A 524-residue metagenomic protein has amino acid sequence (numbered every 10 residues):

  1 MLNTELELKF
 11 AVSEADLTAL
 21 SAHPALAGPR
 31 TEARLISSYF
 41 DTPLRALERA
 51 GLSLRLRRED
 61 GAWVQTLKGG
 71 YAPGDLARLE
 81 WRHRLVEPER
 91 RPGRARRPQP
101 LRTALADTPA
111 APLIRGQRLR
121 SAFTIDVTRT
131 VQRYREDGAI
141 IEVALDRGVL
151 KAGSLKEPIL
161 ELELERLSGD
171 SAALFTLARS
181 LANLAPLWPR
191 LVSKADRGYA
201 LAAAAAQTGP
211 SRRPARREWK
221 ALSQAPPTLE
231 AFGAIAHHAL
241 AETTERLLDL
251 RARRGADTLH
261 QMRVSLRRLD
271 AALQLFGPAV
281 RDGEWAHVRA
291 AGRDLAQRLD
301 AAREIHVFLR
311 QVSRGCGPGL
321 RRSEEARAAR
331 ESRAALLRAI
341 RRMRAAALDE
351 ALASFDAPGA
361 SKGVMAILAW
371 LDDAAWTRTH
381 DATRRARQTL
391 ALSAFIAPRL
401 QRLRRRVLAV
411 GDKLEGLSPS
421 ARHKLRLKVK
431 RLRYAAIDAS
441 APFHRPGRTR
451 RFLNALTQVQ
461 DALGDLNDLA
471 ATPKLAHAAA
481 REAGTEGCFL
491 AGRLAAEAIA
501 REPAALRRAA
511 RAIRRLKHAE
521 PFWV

Functional and structural regions predicted by a protein language model:
M1-V524: Cationic, histidine-enriched alpha-helical/coil surfaces that engage anionic ligands
